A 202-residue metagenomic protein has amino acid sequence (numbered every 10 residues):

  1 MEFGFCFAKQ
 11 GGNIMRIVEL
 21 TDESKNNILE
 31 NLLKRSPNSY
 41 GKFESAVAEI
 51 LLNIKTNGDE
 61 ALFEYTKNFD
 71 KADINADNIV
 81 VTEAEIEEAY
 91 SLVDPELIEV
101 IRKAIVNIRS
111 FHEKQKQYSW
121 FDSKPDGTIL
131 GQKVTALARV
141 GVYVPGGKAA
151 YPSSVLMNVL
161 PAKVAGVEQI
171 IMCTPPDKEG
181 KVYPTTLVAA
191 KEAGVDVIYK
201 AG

Functional and structural regions predicted by a protein language model:
E2-I14: Short, Lys/Arg-enriched N-terminal segments with co-localized hydrophobic residues within the first ~10-30 amino acids
N13-L137: N-terminal Rossmann-like NAD(P)+-binding subdomain of aldehyde/semialdehyde dehydrogenases
I28-E30, V144, E192-D196: Short, basic, glycine/proline-bearing loop/turn elements
K55, C173, K200: Active-site-adjacent beta-strand anchor residues
G58, E168, D196: Short acidic/polar active-site loop segments enriched in Thr and Asp
D122-V188: Conserved small-residue-rich beta-alpha loop and adjacent elements that most often cradle the phosphate/pyrophosphate
T186-G202: A glycine-rich helix N-cap at a beta->alpha junction
